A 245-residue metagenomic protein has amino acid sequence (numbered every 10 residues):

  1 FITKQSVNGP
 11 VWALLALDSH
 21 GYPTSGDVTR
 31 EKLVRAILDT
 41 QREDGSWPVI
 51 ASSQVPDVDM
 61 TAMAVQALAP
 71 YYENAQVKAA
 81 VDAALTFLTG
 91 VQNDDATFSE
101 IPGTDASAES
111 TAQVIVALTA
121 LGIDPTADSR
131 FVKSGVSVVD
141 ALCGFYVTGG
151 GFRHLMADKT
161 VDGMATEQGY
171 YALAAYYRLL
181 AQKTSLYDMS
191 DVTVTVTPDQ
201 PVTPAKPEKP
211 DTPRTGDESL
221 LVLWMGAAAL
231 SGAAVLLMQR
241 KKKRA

Functional and structural regions predicted by a protein language model:
F1-T29, R42-D82, D94-F131, V147 (+1 more regions): An alpha-helical repeat/solenoid feature that recognizes helix-turn-helix modules
R30-V34, V81, L85, G135: Core helices of alpha-solenoid repeat scaffolds
A36-R42: A short "linker-to-beta-strand initiation" element
S134-G150: Short glycine/proline-rich, acidic loop/turn segments that cap or connect secondary-structure elements
T184-D217: C-terminal low-complexity, Ser/Thr- and acidic/Pro-rich disordered "stalk" regions positioned immediately N-terminal
G216-A227: Short, hydrophobic alpha-helical membrane anchors of single-pass surface/secreted proteins
M225-A245: C-terminal membrane-anchoring or membrane-association module
